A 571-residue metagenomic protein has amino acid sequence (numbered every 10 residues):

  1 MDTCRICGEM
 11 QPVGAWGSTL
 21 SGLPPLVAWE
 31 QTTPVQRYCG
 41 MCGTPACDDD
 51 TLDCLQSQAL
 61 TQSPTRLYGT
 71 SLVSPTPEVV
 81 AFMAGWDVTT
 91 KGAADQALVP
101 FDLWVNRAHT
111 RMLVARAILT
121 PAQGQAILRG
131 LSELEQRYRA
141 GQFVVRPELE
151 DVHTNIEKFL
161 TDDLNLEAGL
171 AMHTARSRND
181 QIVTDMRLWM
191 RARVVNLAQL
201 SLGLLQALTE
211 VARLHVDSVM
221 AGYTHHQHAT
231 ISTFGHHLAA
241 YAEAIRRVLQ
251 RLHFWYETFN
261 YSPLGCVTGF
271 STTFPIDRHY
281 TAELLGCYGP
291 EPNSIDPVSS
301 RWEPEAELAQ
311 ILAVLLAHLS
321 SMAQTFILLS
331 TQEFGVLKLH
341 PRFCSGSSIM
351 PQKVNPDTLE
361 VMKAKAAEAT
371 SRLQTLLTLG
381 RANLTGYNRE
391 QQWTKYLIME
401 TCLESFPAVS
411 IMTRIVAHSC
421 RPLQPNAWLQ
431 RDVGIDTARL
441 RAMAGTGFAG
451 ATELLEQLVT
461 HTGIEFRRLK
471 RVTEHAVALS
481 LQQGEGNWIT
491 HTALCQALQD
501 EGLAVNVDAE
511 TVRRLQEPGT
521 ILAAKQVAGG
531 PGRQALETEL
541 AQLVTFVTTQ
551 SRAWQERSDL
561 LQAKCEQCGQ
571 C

Functional and structural regions predicted by a protein language model:
T3-Q36: Short recognition patches in nucleic-acid-associated and regulatory proteins
E9, M41-T44, L52: Short Cys/His-rich local motifs and their 1-3 flanking residues in nucleic-acid-associated proteins and small
P12, C39, C47: Zinc-coordinating Cys/His ligand positions in small cysteine/histidine-rich zinc-finger domains
L60-F101, V105, M350-C571: Glycine-rich cofactor/substrate-binding loops
Q62-S271, I276-E283, G289, S345-S347 (+2 more regions): A helix-coil-helix interface module used to build multimeric assemblies and to scaffold catalytic/cofactor sites
R107, E135-R139, V194, A198-S201 (+19 more regions): A structural signal for well-ordered alpha-helices, especially hydrophobic packing surfaces of coiled-coils
I118-L119, F143, F334-G335, I464 (+1 more regions): Conserved hydrophobic residue
C287-T378: Acidic, glycine-rich loop-and-beta core segments that form the ion-binding/anion-interacting portion of active sites
